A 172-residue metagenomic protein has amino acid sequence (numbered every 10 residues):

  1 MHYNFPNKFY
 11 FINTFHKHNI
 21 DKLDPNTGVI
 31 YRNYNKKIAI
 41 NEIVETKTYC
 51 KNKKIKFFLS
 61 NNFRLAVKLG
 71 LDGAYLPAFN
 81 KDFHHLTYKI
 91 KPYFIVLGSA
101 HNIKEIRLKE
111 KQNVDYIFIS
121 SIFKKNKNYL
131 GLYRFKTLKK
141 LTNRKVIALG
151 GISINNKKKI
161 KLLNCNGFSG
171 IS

Functional and structural regions predicted by a protein language model:
M1-N19: N-terminal amphipathic alpha-helix/helix-capping segment at the start of soluble metabolic enzymes
P6-I12, T27-Y31, F57-L59, A74-L76 (+4 more regions): Hydrophobic faces of well-ordered beta-strands that scaffold small-molecule active sites in alpha/beta enzyme cores
K17, G28-K89: N-terminal active-site wall of soluble small-molecule enzyme domains
K17-T27, E105-Y116: Alpha/beta enzyme core
L23-D24, L69, Q112, L162-N164: Structural motif
V29, A66, K109, I117 (+2 more regions): Conserved, mostly hydrophobic/aromatic
E42-F58, K81, L86-N102, Y129-S153: Alpha-helix-loop-beta-strand connector modules within alpha/beta enzyme cores
L76-L86, Y116-G131, G151-S172: Glycine-rich phosphate-binding active-site loops on the catalytic face of alpha/beta enzymes
